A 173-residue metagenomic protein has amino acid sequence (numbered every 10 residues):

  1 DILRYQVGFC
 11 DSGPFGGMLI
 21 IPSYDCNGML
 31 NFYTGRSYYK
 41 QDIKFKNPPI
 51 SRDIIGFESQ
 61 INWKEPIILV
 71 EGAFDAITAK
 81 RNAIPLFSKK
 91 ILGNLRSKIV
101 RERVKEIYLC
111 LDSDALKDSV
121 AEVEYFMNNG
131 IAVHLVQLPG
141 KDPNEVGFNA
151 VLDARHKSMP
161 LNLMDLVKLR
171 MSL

Functional and structural regions predicted by a protein language model:
D1-I20, Y24-N27, I61-N62, M127-N129 (+1 more regions): TOPRIM metal-binding catalytic domain and adjacent DNA-binding surface shared by DnaG-type primases
D11-E106: Phosphate-handling DNA/RNA-contact segment within nucleic-acid enzymes
L19, K98-V104, N144-K157: Short, surface-exposed amphipathic charged segments that create phosphate/polyanion-binding patches used for binding
S23-D25, L111, Q137: Short, structured patches in soluble enzyme cores that scaffold and shape functional sites
L69, K105-D118: Acidic beta-strand-to-loop metal/phosphate-binding motif
I84, G130-I131: Short phosphate-binding/catalytic loops that engage adenosine nucleotides
D118-G130: Short, aromatic/basic amphipathic alpha-helical patches
V133-D142: A generic structural motif
